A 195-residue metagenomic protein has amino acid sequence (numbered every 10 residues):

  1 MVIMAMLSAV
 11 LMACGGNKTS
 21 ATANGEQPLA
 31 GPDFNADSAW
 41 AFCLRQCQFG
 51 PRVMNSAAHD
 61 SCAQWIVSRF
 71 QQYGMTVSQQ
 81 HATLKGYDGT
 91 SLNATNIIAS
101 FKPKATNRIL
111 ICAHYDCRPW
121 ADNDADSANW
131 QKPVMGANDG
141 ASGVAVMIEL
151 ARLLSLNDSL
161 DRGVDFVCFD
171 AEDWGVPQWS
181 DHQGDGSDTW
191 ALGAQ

Functional and structural regions predicted by a protein language model:
V10-A13: C-terminal motif of bacterial Sec signal peptides marking the signal peptidase cleavage site
G15-K18: Bacterial signal peptide processing site
S20-R45: Post-signal peptide N-terminal segment of mature Sec-exported envelope proteins
L44-K104: A non-catalytic alpha/beta surface segment that caps or lines the substrate-entry region of metallo-dependent hydrolase
Q46, Q80-A82, F101-P103, C112-D116 (+2 more regions): Active-site-proximal beta-strand/loop segments in catalytic clefts of secreted hydrolases
Y73-M75, A105-I109, L160-D165: Loop/turn elements at helix/coil->beta-strand transitions in domains of secreted/extracellular proteins
Q131-Q195: Acidic/histidine-rich catalytic neighborhood of metal-dependent amide-processing enzymes
